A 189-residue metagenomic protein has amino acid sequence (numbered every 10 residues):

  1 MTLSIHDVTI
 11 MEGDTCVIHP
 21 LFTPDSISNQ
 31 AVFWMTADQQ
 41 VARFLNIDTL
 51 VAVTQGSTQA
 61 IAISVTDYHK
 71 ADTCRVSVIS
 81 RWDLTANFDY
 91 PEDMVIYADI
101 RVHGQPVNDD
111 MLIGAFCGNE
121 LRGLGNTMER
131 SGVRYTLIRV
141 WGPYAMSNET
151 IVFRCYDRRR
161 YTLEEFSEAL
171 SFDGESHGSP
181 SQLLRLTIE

Functional and structural regions predicted by a protein language model:
M1-S80: Extracytoplasmic soluble-region selector
I79-E189: Primarily marks secretory-pathway-exposed extracellular/lumenal segments that are disulfide- and glycosylation-prone
